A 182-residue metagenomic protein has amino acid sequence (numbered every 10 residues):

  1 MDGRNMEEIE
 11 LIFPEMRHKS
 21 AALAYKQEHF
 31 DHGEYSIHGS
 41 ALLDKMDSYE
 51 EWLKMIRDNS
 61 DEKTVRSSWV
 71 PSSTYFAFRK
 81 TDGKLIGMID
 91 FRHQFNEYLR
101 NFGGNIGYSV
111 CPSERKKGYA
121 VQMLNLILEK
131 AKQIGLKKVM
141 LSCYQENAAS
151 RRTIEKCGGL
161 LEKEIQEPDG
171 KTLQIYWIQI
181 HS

Functional and structural regions predicted by a protein language model:
D2-N105, G170, Q174-S182: GNAT-family acyltransferases
E10, G107, M140-S142: Short aromatic/hydrophobic contact patches that present stacked aromatics for nucleic-acid/ligand binding
G83, G118, G135, N147: Conserved G/P- and acidic residue-centered "switch" motifs that form tight phosphate/ATP-binding loops in soluble
G107-V110, K116-E129, Q133, R152-K156: Conserved acetyl-CoA-binding loop-helix of GNAT-fold acetyltransferases
V110, C143, I178-I180: Hydrophobic residues in beta-strands and at strand termini
R115, L141-R151: Conserved beta-strand-loop-alpha-helix junction that forms the acyl-donor binding cleft
A131-S142: Conserved GNAT acetyl-CoA-binding A-motif
S142-C143, G158-I175: Conserved catalytic-core motifs of GNAT/GCN5-like acyltransferases
